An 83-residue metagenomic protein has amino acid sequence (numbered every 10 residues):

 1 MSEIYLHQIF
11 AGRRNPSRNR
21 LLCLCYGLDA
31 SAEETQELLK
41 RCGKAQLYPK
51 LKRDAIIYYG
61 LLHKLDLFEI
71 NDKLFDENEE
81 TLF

Functional and structural regions predicted by a protein language model:
M1-P16, R41-G43: Recognition helix of helix-turn-helix/homeodomain-like DNA-binding domains that insert into the DNA major groove
S2, S17, A30-E34, D66: Helix N-cap / loop-to-helix initiation motif
L6, E33-T35, I70: Residue-level detector of family-conserved "landmark" positions at structurally sensitive sites
H7, L22-Y26, I57: Amphipathic alpha-helical segments within well-ordered protein domains
R13-G27: Short, basic-rich loop-to-helix N-cap that marks the start of a DNA-contacting helix
S17, L21, K52-R53, L67: Short, charged amphipathic recognition helices of the HTH superfamily and cognate SANT/SANTA-like modules
Q36-K64: Short, charged recognition helix plus adjacent turn of helix-turn-helix-like nucleic-acid-binding domains
D54-F83: Intrinsically disordered, low-complexity, charge-dense segments enriched in Lys/Arg and Glu/Asp interspersed
